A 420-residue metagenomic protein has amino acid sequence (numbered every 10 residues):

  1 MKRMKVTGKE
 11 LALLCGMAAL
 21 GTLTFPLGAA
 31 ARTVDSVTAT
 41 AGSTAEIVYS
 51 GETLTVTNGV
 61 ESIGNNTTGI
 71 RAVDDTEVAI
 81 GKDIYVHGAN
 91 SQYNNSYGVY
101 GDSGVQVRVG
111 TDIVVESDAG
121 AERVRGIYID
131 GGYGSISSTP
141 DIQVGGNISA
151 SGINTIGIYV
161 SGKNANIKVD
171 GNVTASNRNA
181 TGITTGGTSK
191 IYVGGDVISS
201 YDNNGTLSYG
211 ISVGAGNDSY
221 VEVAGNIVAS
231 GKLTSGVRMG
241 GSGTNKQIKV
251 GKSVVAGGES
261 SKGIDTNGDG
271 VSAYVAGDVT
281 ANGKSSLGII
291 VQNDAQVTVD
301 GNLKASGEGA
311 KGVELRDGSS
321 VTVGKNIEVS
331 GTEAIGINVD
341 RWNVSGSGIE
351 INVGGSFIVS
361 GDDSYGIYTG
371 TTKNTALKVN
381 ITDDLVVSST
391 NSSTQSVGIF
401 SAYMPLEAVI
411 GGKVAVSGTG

Functional and structural regions predicted by a protein language model:
M1-A19, T24: Bacterial Sec-dependent N-terminal signal peptides
G28-T33, S43-T155, Y159-A334, N338-S364 (+1 more regions): Surface-exposed loop/turn motifs in large extracellular/passenger domains
D35-V37: Generic N-terminal amphipathic/basic segments
